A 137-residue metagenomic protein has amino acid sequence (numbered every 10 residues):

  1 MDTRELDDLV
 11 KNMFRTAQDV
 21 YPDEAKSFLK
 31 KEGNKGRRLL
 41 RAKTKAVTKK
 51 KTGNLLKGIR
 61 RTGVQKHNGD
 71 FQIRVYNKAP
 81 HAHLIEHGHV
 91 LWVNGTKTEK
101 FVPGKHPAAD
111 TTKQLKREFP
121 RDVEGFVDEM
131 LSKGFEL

Functional and structural regions predicted by a protein language model:
M1-Y76, L91-L137: Short, Lys/Arg-rich flexible segments
P80-H83: Short, acidic Gly/Pro/Ser/Thr-rich loop/turn segments
